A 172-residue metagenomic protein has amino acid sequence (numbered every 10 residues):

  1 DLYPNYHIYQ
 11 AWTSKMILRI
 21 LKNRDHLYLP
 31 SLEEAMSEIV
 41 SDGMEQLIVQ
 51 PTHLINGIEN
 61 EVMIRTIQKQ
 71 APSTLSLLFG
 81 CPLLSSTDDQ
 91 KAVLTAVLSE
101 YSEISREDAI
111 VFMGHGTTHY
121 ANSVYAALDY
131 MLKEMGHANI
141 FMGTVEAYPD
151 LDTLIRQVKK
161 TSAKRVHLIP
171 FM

Functional and structural regions predicted by a protein language model:
D1-M172: Active-site-proximal alpha-helix that buttresses catalytic centers in soluble enzyme cores
